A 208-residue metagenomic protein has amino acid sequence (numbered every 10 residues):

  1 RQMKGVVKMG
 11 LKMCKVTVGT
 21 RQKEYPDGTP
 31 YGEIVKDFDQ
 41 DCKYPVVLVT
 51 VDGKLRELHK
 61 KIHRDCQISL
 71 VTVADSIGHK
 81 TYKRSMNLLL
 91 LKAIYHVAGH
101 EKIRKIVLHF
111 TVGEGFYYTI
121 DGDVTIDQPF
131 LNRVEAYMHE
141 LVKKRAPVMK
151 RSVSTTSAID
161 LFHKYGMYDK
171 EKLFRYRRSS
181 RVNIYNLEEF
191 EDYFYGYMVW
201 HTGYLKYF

Functional and structural regions predicted by a protein language model:
R1-M9: Short, Lys/Arg-enriched N-terminal segments with co-localized hydrophobic residues within the first ~10-30 amino acids
G19-P30: Short, contiguous acidic and Ser/Thr-rich linear segments
T29-D41: Short amphipathic, charge-patterned alpha-helical segments
V35-F38, H79-V97, L108: Active/ligand-binding-proximal structured segments within catalytic/core domains that scaffold catalytic residues
V46-K60: Short acidic beta-strand-loop surface patches of small beta-rich interaction domains
R64-I68: Loop/turn positions that initiate beta-strands
S69-A74, E114-T125: Short, hydrophobic beta-strand segments
V112, D121-F208: Non-catalytic interaction/regulatory segments
